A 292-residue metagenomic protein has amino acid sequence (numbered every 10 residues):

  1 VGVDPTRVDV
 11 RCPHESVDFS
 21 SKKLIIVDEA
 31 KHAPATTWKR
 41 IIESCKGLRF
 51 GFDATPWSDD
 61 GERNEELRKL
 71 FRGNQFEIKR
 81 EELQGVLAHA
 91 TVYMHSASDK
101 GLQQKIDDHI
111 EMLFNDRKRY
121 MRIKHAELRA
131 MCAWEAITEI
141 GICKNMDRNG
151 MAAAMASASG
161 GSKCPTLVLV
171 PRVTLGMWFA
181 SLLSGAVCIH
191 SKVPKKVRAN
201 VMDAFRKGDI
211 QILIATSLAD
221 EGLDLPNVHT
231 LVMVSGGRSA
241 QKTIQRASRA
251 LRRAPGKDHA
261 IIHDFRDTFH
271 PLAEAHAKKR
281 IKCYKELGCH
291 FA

Functional and structural regions predicted by a protein language model:
V1-K22, V197, V201: Inter-Walker segment of RecA-like/P-loop motor cores
V10, L48-A54, I212-A215: Structural recognition of the conserved hydrophobic beta-strand(s) that form the central parallel beta-sheet of P-loop
D28-K31, T55, A219, S235-G237 (+1 more regions): Conserved Walker B
K31-Y93, Y284: Post-DEXD/H (motif II) to motif III coupling segment of the RecA-like Helicase ATP-binding lobe
P56, T230, R238-I262, R280-I281: Conserved SF2 helicase motif VI
K105-L182: Conserved interdomain hinge at the start of the Helicase C-terminal
L167, G176-W178, G185-D220: Conserved helicase ATPase core of P-loop NTP-dependent helicases/translocases
A254-A292: C-terminal helicase lobe
